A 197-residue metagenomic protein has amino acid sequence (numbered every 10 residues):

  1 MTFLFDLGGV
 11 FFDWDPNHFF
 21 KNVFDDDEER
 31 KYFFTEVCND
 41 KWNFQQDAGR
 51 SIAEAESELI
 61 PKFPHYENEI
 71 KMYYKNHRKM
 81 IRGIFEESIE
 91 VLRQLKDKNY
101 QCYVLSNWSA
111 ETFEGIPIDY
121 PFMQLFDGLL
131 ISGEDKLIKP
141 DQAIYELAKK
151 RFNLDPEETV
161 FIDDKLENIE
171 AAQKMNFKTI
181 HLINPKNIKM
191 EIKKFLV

Functional and structural regions predicted by a protein language model:
M1-E90, D97, S109-T112: N-terminal helical cap/lid subdomain that shapes the substrate entry/recognition surface in HAD-like hydrolases
T2, Y103, T159-V160: Hydrophobic "anchor" residues on beta-strands that sit immediately upstream of conserved functional sites
D13, Y103-N107, D163: Short beta-strand segments
I84, L105, L137: Residue-level marker of regulatory loop/turn positions in helix-turn-helix DNA-binding domains and in histidine
E90-R93, D97, K150, E170: Surface-exposed alpha-helical segments enriched in charged/polar residues
D97-N99, N176: Glycine-centered short loops/turns at secondary-structure junctions
S109-A110, P117-V197: Asp-based, Mg2+/Mn2+-dependent phosphohydrolase catalytic module
